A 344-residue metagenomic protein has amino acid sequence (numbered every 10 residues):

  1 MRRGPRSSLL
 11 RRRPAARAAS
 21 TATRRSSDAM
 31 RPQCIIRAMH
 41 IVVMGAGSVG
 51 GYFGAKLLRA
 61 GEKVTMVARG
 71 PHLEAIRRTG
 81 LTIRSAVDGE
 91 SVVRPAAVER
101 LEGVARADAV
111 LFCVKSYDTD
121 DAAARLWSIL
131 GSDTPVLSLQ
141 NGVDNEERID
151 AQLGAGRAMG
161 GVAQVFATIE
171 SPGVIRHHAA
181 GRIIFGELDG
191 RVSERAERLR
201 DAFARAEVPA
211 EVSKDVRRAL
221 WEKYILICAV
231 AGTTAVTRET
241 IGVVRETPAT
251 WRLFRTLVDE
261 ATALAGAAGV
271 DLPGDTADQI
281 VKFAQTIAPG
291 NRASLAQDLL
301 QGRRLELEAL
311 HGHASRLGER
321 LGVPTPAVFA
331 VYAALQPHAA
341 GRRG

Functional and structural regions predicted by a protein language model:
M1-M30: Compositionally biased, low-complexity flexible segments
A29, I35-I36: Short, positively charged and aromatic/hydrophobic N-terminal segments
I36-S85: NAD(P)+-binding Rossmann beta1-loop-alpha1 motif at the extreme N-terminus of oxidoreductases
I41, K63-V64, V136, A158 (+1 more regions): Hydrophobic anchor at the start of a short beta-strand that flanks the dinucleotide cofactor-binding loop
A75, S128-I129, A151-R157, G161 (+3 more regions): Internal alpha-helical scaffold of NAD(P)-dependent oxidoreductase catalytic cores
L81-V98, I227: N-terminal glycine-rich dinucleotide-binding loop that anchors FAD/FMN and/or NAD(P) in oxidoreductases
E90-V174: Rossmann-like NAD(P)(H) cofactor-binding subdomain of soluble oxidoreductases
R255-G344: NAD(P)-dependent Rossmann-like dehydrogenase/reductase catalytic/cofactor-binding core
